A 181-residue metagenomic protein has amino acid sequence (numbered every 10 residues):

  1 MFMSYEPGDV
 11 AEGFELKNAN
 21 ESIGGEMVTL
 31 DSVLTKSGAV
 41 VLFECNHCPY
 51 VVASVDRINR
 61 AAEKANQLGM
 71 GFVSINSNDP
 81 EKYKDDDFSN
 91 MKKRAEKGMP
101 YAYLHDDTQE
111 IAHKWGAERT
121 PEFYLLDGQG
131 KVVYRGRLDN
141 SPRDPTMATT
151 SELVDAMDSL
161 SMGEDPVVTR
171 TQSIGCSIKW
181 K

Functional and structural regions predicted by a protein language model:
M1-R170, S177-K181: Chalcogenol-based redox active-site neighborhoods
